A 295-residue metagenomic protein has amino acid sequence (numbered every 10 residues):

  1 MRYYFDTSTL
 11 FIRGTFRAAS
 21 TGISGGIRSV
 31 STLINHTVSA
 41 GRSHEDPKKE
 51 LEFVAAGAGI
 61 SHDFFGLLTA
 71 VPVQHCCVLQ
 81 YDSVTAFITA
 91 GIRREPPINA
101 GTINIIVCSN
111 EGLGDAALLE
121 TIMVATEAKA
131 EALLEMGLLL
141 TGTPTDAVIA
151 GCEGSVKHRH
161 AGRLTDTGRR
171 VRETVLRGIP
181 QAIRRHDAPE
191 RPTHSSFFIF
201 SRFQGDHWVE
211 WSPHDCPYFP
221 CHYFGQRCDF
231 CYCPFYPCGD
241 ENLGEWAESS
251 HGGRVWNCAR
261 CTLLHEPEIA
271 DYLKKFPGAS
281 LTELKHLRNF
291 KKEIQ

Functional and structural regions predicted by a protein language model:
M1-S195: Alpha/propeptide regions of enzymes that mature by internal proteolysis
S196-Q295: Cysteine-centered metal-binding/redox modules
